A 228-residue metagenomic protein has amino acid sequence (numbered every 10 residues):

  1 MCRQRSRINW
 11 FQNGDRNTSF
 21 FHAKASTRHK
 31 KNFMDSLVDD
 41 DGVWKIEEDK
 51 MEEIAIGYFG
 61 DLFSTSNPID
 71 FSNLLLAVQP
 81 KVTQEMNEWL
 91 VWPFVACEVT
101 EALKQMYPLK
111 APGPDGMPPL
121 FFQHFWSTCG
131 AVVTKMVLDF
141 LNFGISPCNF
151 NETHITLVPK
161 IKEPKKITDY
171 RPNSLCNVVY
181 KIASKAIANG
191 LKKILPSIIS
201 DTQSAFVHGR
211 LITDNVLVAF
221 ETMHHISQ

Functional and structural regions predicted by a protein language model:
M1-G57, E88-C148, S227-Q228: Short, charged alpha-helical motifs in flexible N/C-terminal segments and linkers
A23, D49-K50, L74, T168-Y170 (+1 more regions): Short coil/turn segments at secondary-structure boundaries
F33-E47, Q84-L90, V99-F121, T153-V179 (+1 more regions): Short, conserved non-catalytic motifs in the polymerase core
M51-E53, D61-L76, P80-Q84: Cytochrome P450 catalytic core segment centered on helix I
G57, D61, Q123, S127 (+6 more regions): Short, residue-level hotspots on alpha-helical faces of the histone-fold and other alpha-helical interaction modules
L191-Q203, S227-Q228: Active-site palm subdomain of RNA-directed nucleic acid polymerases
